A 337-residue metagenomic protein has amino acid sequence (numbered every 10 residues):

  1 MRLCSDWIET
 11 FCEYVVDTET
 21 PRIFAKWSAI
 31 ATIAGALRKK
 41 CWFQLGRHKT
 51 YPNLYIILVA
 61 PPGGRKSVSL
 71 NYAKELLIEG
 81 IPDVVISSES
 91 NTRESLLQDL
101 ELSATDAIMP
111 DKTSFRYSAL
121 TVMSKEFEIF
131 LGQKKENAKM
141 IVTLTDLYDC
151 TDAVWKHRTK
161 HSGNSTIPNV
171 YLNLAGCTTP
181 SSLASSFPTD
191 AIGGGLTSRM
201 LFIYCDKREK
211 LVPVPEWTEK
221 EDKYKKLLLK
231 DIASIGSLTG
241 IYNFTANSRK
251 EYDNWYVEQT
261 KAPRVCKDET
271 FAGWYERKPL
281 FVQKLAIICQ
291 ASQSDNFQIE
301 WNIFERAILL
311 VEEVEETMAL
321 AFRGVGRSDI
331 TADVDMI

Functional and structural regions predicted by a protein language model:
M1-I337: Phosphate-handling catalytic cores of nucleic-acid transaction enzymes
